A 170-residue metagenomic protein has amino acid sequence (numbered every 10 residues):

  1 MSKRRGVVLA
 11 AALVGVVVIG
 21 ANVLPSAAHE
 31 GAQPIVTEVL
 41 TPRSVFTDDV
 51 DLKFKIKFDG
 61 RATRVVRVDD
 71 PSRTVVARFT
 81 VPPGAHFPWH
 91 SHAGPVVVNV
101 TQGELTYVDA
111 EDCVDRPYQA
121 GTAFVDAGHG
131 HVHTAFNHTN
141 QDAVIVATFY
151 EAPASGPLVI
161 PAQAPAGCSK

Functional and structural regions predicted by a protein language model:
S2-L9, V17-R73, R116-P117, P161-K170: A short, N-terminal "cap"/entry segment at the start of jelly-roll beta-barrel domains of the cupin/DSBH fold
D69-S72, G84-V97: A short beta-loop-beta micro-motif enriched in histidine and acidic residues
F79-V81, H92, G103, A127-H129 (+1 more regions): Active-site-proximal beta-strand/loop segments in catalytic clefts of secreted hydrolases
V81, A110-G130: Short acidic-glycine-tyrosine-enriched beta hairpin
F87-H92, D109, R116, A135-N137: Short histidine-centered beta-strand/loop micro-motifs that create catalytic or ligand/metal-coordination sites
H92-D112, T122: Glycine- and acidic-residue-biased ligand/ion/polar-headgroup-sensing regions
V114, G128-G156: Ligand-binding loop in jelly-roll beta-barrel domains
